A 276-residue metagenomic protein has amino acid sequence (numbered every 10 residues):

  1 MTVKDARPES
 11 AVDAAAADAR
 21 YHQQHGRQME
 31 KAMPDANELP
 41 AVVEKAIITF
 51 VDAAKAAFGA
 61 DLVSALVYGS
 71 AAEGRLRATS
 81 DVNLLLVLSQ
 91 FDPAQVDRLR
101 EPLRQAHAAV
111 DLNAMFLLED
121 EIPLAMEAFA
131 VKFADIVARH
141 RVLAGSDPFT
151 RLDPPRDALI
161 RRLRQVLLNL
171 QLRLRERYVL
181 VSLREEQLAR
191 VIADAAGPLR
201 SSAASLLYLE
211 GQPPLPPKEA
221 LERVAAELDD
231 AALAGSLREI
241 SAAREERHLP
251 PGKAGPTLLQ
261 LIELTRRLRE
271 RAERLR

Functional and structural regions predicted by a protein language model:
M1-R7, M29-P34: N-terminal acidic, proline/glycine-rich, low-complexity intrinsically disordered segments
A6, A14, A19, Q23-G26: Short hydrophobic alpha-helical segments enriched in small aliphatic residues
M29-L66: Helical scaffold of the NTase/Pol beta-like nucleotidyltransferase catalytic core
P34-V42, R98, L103-D194, R274: Conserved NTP/Mg2+-binding pocket subregion across the NTase superfamily
I47, D153-R276: Conserved nucleotidyltransferase catalytic core and NTase-mimicking acidic/glycine-rich helix/loop elements in nucleic
A54, F58, A106, L206 (+1 more regions): Broad structural signal for hydrophobic residues in well-ordered alpha-helices, predominantly aliphatic
A65-E101, N113-E119: Catalytic metal-binding acidic patch
